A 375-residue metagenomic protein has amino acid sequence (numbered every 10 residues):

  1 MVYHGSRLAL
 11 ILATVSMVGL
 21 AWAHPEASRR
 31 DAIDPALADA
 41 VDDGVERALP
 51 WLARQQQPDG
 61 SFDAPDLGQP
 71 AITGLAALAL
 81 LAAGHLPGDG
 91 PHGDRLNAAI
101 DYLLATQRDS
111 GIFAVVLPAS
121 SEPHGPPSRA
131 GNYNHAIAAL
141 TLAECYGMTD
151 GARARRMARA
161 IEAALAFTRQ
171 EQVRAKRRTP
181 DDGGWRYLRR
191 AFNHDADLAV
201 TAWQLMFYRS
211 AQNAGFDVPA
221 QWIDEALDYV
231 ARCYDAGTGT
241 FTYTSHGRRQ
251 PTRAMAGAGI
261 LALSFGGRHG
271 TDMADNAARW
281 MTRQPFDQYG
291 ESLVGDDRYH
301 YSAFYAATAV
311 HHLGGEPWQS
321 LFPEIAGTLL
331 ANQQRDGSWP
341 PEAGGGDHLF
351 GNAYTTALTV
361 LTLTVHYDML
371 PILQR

Functional and structural regions predicted by a protein language model:
M1-L10: Bacterial N-terminal signal peptides that target proteins for export
A9-G19: Bacterial N-terminal signal peptides
H24-R47, S61-R95, R108-D224, R232-I325 (+1 more regions): An alpha-helical repeat/solenoid feature that recognizes helix-turn-helix modules
D59, D336: Acidic carboxylate motifs that coordinate Ca2+ or other divalent cations, activating on Asp/Glu
